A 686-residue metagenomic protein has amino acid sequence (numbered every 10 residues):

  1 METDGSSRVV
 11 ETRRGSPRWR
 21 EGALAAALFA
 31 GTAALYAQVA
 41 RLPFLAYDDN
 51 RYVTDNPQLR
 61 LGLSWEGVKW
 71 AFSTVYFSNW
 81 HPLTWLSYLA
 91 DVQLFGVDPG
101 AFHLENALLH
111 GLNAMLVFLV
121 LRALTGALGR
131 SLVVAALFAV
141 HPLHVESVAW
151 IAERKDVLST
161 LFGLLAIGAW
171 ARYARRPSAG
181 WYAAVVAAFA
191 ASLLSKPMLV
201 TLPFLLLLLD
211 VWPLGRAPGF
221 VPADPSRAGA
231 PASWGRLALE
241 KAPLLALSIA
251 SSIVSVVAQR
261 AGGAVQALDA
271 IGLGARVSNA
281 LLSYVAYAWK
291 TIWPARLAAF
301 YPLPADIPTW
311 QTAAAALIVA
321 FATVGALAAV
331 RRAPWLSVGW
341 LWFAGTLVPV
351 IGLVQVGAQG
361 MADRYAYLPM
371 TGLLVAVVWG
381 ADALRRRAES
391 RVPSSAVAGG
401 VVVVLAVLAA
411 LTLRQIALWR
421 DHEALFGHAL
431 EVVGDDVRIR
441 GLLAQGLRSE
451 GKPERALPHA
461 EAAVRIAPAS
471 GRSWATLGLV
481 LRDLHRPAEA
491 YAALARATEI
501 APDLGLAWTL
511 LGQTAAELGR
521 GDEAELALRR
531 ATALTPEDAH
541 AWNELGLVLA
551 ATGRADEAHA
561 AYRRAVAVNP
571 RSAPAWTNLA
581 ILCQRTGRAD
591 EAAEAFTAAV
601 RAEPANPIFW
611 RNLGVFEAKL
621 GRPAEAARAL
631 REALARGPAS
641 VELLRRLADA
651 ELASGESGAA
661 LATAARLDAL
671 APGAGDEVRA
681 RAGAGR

Functional and structural regions predicted by a protein language model:
M1-A488, E499, L506-L510, H540 (+1 more regions): Polytopic membrane enzymes that build or remodel cell-surface glycoconjugates and lipids
V432, I466, I500, L534 (+4 more regions): Structural marker of alpha-solenoid helical repeat scaffolds
R438-Q445, R472-R482, L506-E517, H540-A551 (+3 more regions): Conserved alpha-helical positions within TPR/SEL1-like repeat arrays
S449, D483, E517-L518, A551-T552 (+4 more regions): Register position in tetratricopeptide repeats
R646, L652-R686: Terminal, low-structured helical/coil segments at or just beyond the last alpha-helical repeat
